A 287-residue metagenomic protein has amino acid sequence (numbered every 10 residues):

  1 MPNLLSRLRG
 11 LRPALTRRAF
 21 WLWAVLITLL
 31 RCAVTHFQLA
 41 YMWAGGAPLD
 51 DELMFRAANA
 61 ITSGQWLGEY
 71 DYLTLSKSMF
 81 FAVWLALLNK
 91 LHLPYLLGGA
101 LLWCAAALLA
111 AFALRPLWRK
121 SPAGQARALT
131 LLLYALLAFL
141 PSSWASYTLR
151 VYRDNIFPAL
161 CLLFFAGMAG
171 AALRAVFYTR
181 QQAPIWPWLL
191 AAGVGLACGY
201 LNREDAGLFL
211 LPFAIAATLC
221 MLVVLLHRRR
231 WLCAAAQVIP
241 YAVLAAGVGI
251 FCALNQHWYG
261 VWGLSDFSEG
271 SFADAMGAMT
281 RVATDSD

Functional and structural regions predicted by a protein language model:
M1-H36, R127-T130, A235-A236: Start-transfer (signal-anchor) and selected internal transmembrane alpha helices of multi-pass inner/ER membrane
T16-A47, A138-L140, V243-L254: Transmembrane signal-anchor helices characteristic of membrane glycosylation enzymes that use polyprenol
L39-A57, W66-W84: Extracytoplasmic catalytic/substrate-binding loops of multi-pass membrane glycan-assembly enzymes
A40-L49, L53-F55, Y241-D287: Juxtamembrane membrane-water interface segments immediately following transmembrane helices in multi-pass
Y95-G124, T130, L163-G167: Transmembrane-helix motifs of polytopic, lipid-linked glycan transferases
G98-L102, L136, L140-A169, C198-P212: Multi-pass, polyprenyl lipid-linked donor-dependent membrane glycosyltransferases
F164-P187: Membrane-interface transmembrane helices that cradle and orient dolichyl/undecaprenyl
W188-R203, L244-F251: Membrane-interface alpha helices of multi-pass inner-membrane proteins
